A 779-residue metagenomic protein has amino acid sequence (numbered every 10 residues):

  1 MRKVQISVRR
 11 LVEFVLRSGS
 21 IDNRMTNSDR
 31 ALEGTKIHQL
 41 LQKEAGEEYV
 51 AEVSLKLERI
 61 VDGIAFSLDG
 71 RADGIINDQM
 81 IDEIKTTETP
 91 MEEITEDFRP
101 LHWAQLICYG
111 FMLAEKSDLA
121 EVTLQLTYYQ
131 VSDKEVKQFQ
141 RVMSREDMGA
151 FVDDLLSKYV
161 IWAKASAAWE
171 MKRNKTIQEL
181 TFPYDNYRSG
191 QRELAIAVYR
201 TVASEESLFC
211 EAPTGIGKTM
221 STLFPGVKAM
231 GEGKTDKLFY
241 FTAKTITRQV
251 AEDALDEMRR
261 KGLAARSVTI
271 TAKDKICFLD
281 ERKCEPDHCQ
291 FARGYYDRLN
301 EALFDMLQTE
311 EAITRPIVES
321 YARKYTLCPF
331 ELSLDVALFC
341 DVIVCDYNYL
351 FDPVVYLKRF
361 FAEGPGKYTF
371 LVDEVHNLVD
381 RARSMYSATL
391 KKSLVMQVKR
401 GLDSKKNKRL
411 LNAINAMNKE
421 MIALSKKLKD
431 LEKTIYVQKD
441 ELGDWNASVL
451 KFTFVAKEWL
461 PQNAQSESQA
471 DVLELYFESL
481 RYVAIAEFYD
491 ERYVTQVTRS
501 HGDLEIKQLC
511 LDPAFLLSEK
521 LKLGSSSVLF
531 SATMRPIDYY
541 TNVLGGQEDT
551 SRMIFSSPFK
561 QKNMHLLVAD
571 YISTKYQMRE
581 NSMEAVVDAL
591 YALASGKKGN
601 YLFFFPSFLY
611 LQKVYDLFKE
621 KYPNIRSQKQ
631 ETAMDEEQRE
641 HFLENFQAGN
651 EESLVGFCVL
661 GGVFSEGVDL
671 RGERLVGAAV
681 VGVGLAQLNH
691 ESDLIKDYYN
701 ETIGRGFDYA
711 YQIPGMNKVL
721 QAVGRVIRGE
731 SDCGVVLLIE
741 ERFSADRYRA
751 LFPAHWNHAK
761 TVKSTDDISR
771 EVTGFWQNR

Functional and structural regions predicted by a protein language model:
M1-M80, P100, A104: Metal-dependent nuclease catalytic cores that hydrolyze phosphodiester bonds in DNA/RNA, characterized by
L57-V152: Mg2+/Mn2+-dependent nuclease catalytic core
A168-E211: Conserved pre-motif I regulatory segment
N174-K175, T181, K234-I343, F351 (+6 more regions): A substrate-engagement module of RecA-like helicase motors
A203-P225: Walker A/P-loop
T222, Q249, Y325-V342, Y347-K451 (+2 more regions): Signature of the SF2 helicase/ATPase Hel1-core->accessory helical subdomain module
V318-I343, V354-F361, E458-S573, N581-S582 (+3 more regions): A contiguous, basic/glycine-rich beta-loop/short-helix subdomain that forms a polymer-engagement track
D570-N581, E631-F743: Conserved RecA-like P-loop NTPase helicase motor core
